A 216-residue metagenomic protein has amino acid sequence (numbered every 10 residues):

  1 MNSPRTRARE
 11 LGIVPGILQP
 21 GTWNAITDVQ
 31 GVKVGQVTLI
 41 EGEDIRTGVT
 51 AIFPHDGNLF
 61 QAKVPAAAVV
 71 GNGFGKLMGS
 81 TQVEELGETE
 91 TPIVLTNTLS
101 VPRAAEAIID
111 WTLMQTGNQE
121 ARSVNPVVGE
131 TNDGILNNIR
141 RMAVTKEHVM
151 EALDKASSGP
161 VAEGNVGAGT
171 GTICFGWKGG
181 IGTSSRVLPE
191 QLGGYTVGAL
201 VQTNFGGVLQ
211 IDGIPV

Functional and structural regions predicted by a protein language model:
M1-V216: Alpha/propeptide regions of enzymes that mature by internal proteolysis
